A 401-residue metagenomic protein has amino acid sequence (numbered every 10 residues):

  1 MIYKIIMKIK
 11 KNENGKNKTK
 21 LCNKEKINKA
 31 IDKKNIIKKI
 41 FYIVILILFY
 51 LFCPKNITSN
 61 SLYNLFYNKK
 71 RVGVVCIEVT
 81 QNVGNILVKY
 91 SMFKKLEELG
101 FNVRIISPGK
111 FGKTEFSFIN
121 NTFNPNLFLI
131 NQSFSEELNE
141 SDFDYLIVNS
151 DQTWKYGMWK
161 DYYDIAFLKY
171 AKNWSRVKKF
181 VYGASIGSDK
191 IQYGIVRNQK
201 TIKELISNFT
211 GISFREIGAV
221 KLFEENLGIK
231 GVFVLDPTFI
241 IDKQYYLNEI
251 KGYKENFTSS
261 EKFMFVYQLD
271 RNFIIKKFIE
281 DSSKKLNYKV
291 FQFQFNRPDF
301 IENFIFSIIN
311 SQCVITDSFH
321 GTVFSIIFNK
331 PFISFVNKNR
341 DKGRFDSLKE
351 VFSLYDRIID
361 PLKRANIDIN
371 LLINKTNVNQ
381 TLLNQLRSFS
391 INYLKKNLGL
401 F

Functional and structural regions predicted by a protein language model:
M1-N64, N68: Boundary detector for helix-to-coil junctions that initiate low-complexity/charged tails
V44-S207, I250-G252: Aromatic- and Gly/Pro-rich donor/ligand-binding loops that form nucleotide- or phosphate-bearing donor binding pockets
K178-S188, L222-F223, V266-N303, D360-D368: Catalytic donor nucleotide-activated moiety binding site of glycosyltransferases and closely related
F209-E216, I315: A short beta-strand/loop micro-motif in the catalytic core of glycosyltransferases that engages the nucleotide-sugar
G231-F239, K243, Q292-V323: Donor nucleotide-activated moiety binding/catalytic core segment of transferases that use nucleotide-activated donors
Y246-F257: A short helix/loop element that forms part of the nucleotide-sugar donor recognition site in Leloir-type
S307-S347: A donor-sugar binding/catalytic signature common to diverse glycosyltransferases and related nucleotide-sugar
E350-F401: Leloir-type glycosyltransferase catalytic cores
